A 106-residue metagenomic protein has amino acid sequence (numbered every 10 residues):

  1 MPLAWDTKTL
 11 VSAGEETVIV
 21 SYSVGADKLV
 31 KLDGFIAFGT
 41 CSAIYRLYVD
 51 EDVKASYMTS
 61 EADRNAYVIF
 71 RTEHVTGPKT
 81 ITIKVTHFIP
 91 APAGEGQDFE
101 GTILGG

Functional and structural regions predicted by a protein language model:
M1-G106: Beta-strand-centric surfaces of beta-sandwich/beta-rich domains
